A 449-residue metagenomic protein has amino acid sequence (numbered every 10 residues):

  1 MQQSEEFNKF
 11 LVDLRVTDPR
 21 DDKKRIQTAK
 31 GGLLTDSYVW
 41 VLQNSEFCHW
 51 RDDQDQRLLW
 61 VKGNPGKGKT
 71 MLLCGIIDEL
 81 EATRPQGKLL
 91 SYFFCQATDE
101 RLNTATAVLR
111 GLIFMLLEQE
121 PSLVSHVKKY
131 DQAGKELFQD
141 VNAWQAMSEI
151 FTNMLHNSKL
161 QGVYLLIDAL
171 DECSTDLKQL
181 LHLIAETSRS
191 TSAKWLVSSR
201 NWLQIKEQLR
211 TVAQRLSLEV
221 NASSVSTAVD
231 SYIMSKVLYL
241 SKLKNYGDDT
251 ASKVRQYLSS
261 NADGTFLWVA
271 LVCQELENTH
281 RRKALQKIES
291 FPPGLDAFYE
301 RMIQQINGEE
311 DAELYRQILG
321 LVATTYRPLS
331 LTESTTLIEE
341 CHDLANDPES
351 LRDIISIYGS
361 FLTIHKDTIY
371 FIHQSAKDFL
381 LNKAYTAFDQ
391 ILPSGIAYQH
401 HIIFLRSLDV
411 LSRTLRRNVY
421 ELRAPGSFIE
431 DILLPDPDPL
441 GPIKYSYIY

Functional and structural regions predicted by a protein language model:
M1-S412, R416-P437: Conserved NB-ARC/NACHT P-loop NTPase core of NLR-like innate immune receptors
D436-Y449: Amphipathic alpha-helices of TPR/Sel1-like and other helical repeat/solenoid scaffolds
